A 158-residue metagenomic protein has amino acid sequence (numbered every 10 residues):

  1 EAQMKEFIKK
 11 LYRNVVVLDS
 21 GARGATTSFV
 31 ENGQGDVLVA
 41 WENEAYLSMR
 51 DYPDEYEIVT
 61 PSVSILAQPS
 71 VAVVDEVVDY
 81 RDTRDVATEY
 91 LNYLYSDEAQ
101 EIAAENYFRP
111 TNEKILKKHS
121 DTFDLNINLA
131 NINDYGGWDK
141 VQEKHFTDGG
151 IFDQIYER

Functional and structural regions predicted by a protein language model:
E1-P61: Ligand-binding pocket segment of bilobal, Venus flytrap-like solute-binding proteins
N43-Y46, V63-L66, V77-D79, R109: Solvent-exposed loop/turn segments at secondary-structure junctions within structured extracellular/periplasmic domains
A67-V71: Small-molecule pocket liners
V77-R158: Extracellular/periplasmic juxtamembrane helices and adjacent flexible linkers that interface with membrane partners
